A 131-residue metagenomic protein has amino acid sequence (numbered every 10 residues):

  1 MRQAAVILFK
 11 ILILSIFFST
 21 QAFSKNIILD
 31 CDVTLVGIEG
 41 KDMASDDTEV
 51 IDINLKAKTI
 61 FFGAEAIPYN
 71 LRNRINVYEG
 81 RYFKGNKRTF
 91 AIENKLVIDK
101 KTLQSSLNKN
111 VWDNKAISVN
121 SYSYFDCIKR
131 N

Functional and structural regions predicted by a protein language model:
M1-S24: Classical Sec-dependent N-terminal signal peptides that target proteins to the secretory pathway
A22-D30, Y124: N-terminal helix-cap/turn-to-beta initiation motif at the start of protein domains
K25, K100-K101, I128-N131: A short, structured loop/turn motif at beta-sheet edges
I28-F62, N86-I98: Short, solvent-exposed loop/hinge segments that bridge or flank secondary-structure elements
D32-I38, R81, S106-V111: Generic short beta-strand segments
A64-R74, G80, C127: Short, surface-exposed loop motifs enriched in S/T, G, D/E and P with embedded aromatic residues
R72-Q104: Mid-chain, structured segments of secreted extracytoplasmic proteins
V111-N131: Edge beta-strand at a domain terminus
